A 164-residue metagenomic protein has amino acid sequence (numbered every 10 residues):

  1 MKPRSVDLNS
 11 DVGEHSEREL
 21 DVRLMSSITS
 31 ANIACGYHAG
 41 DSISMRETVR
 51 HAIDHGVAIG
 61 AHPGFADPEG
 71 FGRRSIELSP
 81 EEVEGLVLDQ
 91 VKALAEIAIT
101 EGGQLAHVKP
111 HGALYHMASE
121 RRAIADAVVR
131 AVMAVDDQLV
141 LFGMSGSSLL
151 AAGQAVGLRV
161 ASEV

Functional and structural regions predicted by a protein language model:
V6-S10, A31-I33, I59-P63, A106-P110 (+2 more regions): Hydrophobic faces of well-ordered beta-strands that scaffold small-molecule active sites in alpha/beta enzyme cores
N9-H15, A34-H38, G64-G70, H111-Y115 (+1 more regions): Active-site beta-loop-alpha junctions enriched in small/polar residues
S16-M45: A short alpha/beta connector and helix-capping loop motif
V22-I28, E47-G60, A98-G102: Acidic (Asp/Glu)-rich catalytic clusters
S30-H38, G70-G85, A118-R121, V135-D137: Glycine-rich tight-turn/loop motif centered on a GG-T
P68-P110: Glycine/small-residue-rich loop that forms an oxyanion/phosphate-binding "nest" at active or ligand-binding sites
R121-A127: Charged helix-capping and loop-helix junction motifs
G146-V164: Active-site rim beta-loop-alpha module in soluble metabolic enzymes
